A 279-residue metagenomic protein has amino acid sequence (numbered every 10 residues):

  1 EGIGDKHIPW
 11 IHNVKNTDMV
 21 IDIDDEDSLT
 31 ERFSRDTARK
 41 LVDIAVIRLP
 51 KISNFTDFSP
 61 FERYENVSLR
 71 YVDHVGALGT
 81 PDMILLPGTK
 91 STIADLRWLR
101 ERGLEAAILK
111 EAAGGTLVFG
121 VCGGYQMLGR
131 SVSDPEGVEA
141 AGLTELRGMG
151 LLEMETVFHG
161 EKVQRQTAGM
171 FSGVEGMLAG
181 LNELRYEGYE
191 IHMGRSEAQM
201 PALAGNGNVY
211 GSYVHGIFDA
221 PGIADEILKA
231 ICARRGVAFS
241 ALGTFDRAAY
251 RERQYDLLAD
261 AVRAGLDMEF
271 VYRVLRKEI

Functional and structural regions predicted by a protein language model:
E1-D22, R32, G173: Active-site/ligand-binding loops adjacent to catalytic centers
D18-L29, L78-L86: Terminal amphipathic helices with adjacent charged low-complexity linkers/tails
F33-A38: Short boundary motifs at domain starts and secondary-structure transition points
D43-V46, P50-G123: Phosphate-binding active sites in nucleotide-utilizing proteins
I52-N54, A77-G79, T92-A94, Q126-G129 (+4 more regions): Flexible loop/turn segments at secondary-structure boundaries
S59, S68-R70, H74, R165-I279: C-terminal and late-domain segments of enzyme folds
T89-M177, E183-Y186: Cysteine-nucleophile active-site neighborhood
